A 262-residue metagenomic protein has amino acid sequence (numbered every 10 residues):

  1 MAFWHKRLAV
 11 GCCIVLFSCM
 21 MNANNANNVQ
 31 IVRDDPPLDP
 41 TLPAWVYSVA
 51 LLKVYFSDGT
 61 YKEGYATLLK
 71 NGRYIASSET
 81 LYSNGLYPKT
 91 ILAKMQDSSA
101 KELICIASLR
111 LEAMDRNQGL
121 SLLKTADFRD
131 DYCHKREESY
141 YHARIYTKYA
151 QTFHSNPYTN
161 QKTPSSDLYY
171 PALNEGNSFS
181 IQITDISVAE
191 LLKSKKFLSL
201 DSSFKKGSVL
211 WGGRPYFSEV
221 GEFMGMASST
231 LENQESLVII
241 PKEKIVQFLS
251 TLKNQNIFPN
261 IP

Functional and structural regions predicted by a protein language model:
M1-W4: N-terminal secretory signal peptides that target proteins for export/translocation
G11-S18: Bacterial N-terminal signal peptides
A23-N28: Boundary at the C-terminal end of the N-terminal hydrophobic targeting segment
V29-P40, P88-L92, A107-L111, D130-C133 (+1 more regions): C-terminal cap/linker of serine protease catalytic domains
P36-L38, V49-E79, I104-A107, G212-P215 (+2 more regions): A conserved glycine-rich beta-strand in the N-terminal activation segment of trypsin-fold
Y61-E63, K70-L120, F128, S229 (+1 more regions): Catalytic-histidine neighborhood of serine endopeptidases, predominantly the chymotrypsin-like S1/PA family
G119-S121, K196-S199, S203, T251-P262: PDZ/PDZ-like groove recognition
Y132-D201, K205-G212, A227-V238: Flexible, gly/ser-rich surface segments that form the specificity/activation loops bordering the active-site cleft
